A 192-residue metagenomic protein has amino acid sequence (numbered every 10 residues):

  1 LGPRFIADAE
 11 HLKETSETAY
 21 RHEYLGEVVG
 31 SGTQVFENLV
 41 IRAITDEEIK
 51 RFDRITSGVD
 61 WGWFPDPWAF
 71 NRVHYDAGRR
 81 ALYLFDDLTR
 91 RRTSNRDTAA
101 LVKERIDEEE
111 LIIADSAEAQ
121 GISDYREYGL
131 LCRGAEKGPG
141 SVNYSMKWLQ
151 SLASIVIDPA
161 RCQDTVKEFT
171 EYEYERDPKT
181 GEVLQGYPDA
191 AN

Functional and structural regions predicted by a protein language model:
G2-G62: ATPase catalytic-site recognition across NTP-hydrolyzing enzymes
G2-I6, E17, R21, T33 (+4 more regions): Alpha-helix initiation and N-capping motif
H11, T15-S16, T56-G58, D66 (+3 more regions): Structured catalytic/translocation cores of nucleotide/phosphate-coupled proteins
S16-Y20, E27, S31, P65 (+3 more regions): Short secondary-structure junctions and interdomain/linker hinges
R51-D53, F64-P67, I106-E108, S151: Short, well-ordered loop/turn elements at secondary-structure boundaries
S57-Y83: Acidic catalytic cores of enzymes that act on phosphate-bearing nucleotides/polynucleotides
D60, D115, N192: Acidic active-site catalytic centers that drive phospho-/nucleotidyl reactions and related ester hydrolyses
N71, G78-D189: Mg2+-dependent endonuclease catalytic cores in nucleic-acid-processing enzymes, primarily RNase H-like
